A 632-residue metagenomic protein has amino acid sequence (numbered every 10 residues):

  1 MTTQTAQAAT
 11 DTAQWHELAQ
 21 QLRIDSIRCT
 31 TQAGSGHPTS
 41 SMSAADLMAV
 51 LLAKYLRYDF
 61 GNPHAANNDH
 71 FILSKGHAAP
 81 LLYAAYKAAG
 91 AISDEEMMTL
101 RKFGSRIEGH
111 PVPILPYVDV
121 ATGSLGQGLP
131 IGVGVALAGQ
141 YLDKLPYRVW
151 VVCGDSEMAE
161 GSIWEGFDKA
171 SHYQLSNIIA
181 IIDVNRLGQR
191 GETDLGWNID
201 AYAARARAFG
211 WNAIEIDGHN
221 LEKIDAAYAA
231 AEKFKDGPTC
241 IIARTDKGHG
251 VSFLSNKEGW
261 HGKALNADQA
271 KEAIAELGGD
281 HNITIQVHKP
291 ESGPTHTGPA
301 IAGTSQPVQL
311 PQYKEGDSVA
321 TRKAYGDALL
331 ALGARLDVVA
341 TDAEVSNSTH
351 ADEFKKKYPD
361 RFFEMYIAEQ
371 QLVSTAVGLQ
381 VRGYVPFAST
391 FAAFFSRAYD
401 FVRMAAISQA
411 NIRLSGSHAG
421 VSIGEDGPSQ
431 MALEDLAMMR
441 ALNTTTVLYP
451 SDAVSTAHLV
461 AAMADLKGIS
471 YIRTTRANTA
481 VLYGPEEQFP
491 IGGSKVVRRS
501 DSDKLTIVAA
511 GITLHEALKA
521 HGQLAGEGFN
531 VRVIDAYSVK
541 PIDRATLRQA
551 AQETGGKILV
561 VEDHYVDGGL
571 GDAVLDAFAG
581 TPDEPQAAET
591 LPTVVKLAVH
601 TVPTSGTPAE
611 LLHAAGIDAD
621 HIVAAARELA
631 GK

Functional and structural regions predicted by a protein language model:
M1-W150, K271, N282-R473, N478-T479 (+1 more regions): Thiamine diphosphate
H16, K102-A121, I131, L137 (+7 more regions): Thiamine diphosphate
L73-S74, G154, I216, A243 (+5 more regions): Small/polar loops that bind or transfer phosphate-bearing groups
H77, S156, V184, E344 (+4 more regions): Residue-level signal for short, function-critical loop segments
V151-V152, A180-D183, S415, Y449 (+1 more regions): Residue-level marker for buried hydrophobic side chains located in beta-strands that build the well-ordered beta-sheet
C153, G218, Y366-I367, P450 (+2 more regions): Conserved residues at beta->alpha junctions
D155, I241, V385: A short helix-loop-beta submotif of the ANL/AMP-binding
S156-I163, N220-D225, F394, P450-V454 (+1 more regions): Active-site glycine- and acidic-residue-rich loops that bind and position anionic ligands or nucleotide-like cofactors
